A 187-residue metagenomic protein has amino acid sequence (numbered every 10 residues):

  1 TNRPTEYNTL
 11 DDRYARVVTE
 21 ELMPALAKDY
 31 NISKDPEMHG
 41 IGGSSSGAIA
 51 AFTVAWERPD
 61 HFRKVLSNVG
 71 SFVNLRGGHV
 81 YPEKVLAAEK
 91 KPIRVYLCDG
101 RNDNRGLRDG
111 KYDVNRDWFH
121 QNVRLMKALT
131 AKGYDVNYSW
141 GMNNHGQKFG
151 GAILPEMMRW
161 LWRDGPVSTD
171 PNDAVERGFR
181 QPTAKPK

Functional and structural regions predicted by a protein language model:
T1-K187: Non-catalytic cap/lid and distal C-terminal segments of serine-dependent acyl enzymes
